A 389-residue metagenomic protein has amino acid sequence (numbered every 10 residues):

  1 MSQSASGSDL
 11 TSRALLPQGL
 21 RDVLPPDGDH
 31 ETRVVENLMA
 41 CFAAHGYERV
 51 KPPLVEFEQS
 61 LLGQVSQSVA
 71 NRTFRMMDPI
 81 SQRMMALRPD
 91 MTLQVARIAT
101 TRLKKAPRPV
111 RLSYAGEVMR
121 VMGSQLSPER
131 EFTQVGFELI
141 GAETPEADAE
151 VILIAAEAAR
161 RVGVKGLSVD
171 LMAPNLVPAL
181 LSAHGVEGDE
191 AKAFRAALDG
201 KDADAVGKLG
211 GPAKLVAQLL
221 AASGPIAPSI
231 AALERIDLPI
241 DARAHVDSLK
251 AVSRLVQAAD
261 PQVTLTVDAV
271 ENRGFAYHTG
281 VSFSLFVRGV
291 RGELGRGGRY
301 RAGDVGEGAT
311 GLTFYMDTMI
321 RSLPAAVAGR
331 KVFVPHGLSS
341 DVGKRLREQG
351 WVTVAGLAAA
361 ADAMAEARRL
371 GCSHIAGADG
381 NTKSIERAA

Functional and structural regions predicted by a protein language model:
M1-P89, L93, A149: TRNA-binding/sensing appendages of the translation machinery
S2, H30-H45, F57, T92 (+3 more regions): Positively charged, Gly/Ser-enriched RNA/tRNA-binding surfaces
K51, R75, S168, T266 (+1 more regions): Structured core elements
L54-A70, M172-S182, E271-G280: Beta-rich nucleic-acid/ligand-interaction surfaces
R72-I80, G185-G211: Acidic, His- and aromatic-enriched active-site or binding-groove loops in soluble protein domains that engage sugars
R75-A86, F194-D199, A378-A389: Short, basic, helix/turn surface patches
P107-R108: Phosphate/dinucleotide-binding and metal-coordinating scaffold of catalytic cores in nucleotide-dependent enzymes
K165-V177, F194, L265-N272: Short, surface-exposed recognition loops or helix-turn segments adjacent to catalytic cores
